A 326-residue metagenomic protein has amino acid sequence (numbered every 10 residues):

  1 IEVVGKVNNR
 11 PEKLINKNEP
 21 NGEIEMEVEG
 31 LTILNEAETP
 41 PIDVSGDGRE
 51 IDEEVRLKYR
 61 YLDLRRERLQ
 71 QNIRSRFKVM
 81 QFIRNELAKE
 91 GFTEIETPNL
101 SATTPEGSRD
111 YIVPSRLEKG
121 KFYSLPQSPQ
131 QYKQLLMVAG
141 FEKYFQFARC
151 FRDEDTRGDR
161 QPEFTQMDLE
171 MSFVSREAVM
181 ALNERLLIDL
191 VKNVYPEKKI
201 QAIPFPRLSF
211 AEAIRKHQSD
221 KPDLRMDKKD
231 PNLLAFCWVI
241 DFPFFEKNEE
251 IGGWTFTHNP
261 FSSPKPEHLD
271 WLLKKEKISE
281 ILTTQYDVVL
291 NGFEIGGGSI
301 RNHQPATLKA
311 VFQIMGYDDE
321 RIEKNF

Functional and structural regions predicted by a protein language model:
I1-F326: Class II aminoacyl-tRNA synthetase catalytic cores and aaRS-like
